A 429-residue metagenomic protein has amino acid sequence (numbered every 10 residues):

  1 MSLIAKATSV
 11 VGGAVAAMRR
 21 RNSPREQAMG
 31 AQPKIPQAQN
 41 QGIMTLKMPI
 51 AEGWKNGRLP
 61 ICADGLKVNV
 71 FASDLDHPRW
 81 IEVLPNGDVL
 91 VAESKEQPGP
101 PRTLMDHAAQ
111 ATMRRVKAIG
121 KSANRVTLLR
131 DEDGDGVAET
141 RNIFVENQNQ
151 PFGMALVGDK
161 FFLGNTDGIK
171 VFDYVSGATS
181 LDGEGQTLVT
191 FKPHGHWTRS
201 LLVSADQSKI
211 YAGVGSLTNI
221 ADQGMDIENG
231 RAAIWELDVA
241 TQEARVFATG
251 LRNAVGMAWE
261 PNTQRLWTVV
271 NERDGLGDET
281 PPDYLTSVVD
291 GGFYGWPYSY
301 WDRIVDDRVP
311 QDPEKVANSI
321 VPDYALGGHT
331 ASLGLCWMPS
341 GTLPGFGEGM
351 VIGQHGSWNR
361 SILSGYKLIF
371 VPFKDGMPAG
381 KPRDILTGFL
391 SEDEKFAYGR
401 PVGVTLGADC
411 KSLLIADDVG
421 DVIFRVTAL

Functional and structural regions predicted by a protein language model:
I4, T8-A63, P98-R102, A108-V116 (+8 more regions): Beta-propeller domain segments
R58-P60, E82, N86-V137, V175-G177: Beta-propeller domains
K67-V68, A138-N142, A178, E184-L188 (+4 more regions): Predominantly a core beta-strand signature of beta-propeller blades across repeat-based propeller domains
V70-L75, N142-Q148, L188-P193, V246-G250 (+3 more regions): Surface loop/turn motifs at the tips and blade-to-blade linkers of beta-strand repeat domains
L84-G87, L156-D159, V203-Q207, E260-T263 (+2 more regions): Residue-level detector of Asp-centered blade-edge/turn motifs that repeat once per structural unit in beta-propeller
L90-A92, L163-G164, Y211-G213, T268-V270 (+2 more regions): Residue position within the beta-strands of beta-propeller blades
V137-D159, N165-A205, S216-N219: Asp-box/WD-like beta-propeller blade repeats and closely related beta-sheet repeat scaffolds
T405-L429: Blade-level signature of beta-propeller repeat domains, shared across WD40, Kelch, NHL, RCC1 and BNR/Asp-box propellers
